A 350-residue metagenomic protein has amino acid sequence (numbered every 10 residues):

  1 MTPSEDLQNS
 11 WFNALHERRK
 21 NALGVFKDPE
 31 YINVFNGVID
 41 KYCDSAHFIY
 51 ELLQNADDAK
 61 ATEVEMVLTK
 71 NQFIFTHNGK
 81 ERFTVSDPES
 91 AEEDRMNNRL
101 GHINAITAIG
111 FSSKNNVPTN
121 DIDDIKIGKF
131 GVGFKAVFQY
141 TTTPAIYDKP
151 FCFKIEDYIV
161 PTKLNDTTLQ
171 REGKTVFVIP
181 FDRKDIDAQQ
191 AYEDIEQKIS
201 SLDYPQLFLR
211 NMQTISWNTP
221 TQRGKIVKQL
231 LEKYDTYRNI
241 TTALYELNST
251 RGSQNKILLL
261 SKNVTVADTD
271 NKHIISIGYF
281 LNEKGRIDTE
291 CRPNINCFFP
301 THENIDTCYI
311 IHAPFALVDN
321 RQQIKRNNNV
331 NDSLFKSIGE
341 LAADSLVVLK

Functional and structural regions predicted by a protein language model:
M1-P3, N33, F73, T141-K350: GHKL/Bergerat-fold ATPase module
M1-V176, P180-I186: GHKL (Bergerat-fold) ATPase N-terminal catalytic module, capturing the glycine-rich phosphate-binding loop and acidic
